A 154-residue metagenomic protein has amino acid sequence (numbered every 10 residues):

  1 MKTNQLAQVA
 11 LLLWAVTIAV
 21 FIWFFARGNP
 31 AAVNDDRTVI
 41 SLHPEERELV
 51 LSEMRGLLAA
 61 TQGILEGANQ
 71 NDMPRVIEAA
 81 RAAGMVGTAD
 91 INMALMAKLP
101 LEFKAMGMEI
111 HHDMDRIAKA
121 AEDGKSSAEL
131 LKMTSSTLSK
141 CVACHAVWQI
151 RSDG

Functional and structural regions predicted by a protein language model:
N4-A7, P30-G154: Sequence context surrounding c-type heme c attachment/ligation sites in exported
Q8-F24: Hydrophobic membrane-insertion alpha-helices, especially the h-region of bacterial N-terminal signal peptides
I22-A32: Hydrophobic single-pass membrane-insertion segments
